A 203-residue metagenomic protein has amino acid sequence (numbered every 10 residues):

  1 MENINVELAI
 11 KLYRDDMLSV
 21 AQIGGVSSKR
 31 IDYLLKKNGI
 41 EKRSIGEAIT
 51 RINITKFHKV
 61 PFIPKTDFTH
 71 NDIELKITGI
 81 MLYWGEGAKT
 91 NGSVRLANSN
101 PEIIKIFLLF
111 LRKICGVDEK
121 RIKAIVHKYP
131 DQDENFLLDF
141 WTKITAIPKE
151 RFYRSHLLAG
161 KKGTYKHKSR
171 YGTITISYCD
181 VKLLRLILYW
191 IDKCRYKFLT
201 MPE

Functional and structural regions predicted by a protein language model:
E2-M17: Short, amphipathic alpha-helical "recognition" segments used to contact nucleic acids or chromatin
D16-S19, C115-K123: Short, surface-exposed connector motifs at secondary-structure boundaries
Q22-L34: Short, basic interhelical loop/turn and adjoining N-cap of the next helix at nucleic-acid- or acidic-partner-contacting
K36-V60: Short Lys/Arg-enriched helix C-cap and helix-to-coil transition segments that create basic nucleic-acid-contact patches
P64-V117: Intein-associated homing endonuclease modules of the LAGLIDADG/DOD-type, together with closely related HINT-family
D118-I125, E150-R154: A short coil-to-beta-strand element that immediately follows conserved catalytic motifs
P130-E203: C-terminal regulatory/effector modules of DNA-binding transcriptional regulators
